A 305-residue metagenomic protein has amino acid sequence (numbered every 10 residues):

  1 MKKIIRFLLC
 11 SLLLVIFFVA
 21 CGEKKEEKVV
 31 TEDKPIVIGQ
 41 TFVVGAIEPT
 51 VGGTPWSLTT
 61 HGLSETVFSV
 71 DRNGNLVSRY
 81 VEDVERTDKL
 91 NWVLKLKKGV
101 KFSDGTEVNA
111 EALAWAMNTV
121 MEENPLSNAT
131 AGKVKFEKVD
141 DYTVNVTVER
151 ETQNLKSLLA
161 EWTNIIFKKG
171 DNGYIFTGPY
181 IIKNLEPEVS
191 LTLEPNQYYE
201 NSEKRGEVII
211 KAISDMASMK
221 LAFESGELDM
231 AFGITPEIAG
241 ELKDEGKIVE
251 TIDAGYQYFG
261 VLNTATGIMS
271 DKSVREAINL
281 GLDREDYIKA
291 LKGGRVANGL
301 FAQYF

Functional and structural regions predicted by a protein language model:
F18-A20: C-terminal motif of bacterial Sec signal peptides marking the signal peptidase cleavage site
G22-K24: Bacterial signal peptide processing site
G39-T87, N118, I175: N-terminal lobe/hinge region of extracytoplasmic solute-binding protein
N75, E151-E203, E207, A217: Gly/Pro-rich hinge or "lid" segments in bacterial periplasmic/extracellular proteins
E82-N124, I268: Aromatic- and charge-enriched surface segment that lines or borders ligand/interaction sites
E85, K89, N128-K169: Surface-exposed binding/hinge segments that line and control ligand-binding clefts or catalytic entry sites
N196-G240: Ligand-site clamp/hinge motif
T235-F305: Local pocket/hinge segments that shape ligand/substrate recognition
